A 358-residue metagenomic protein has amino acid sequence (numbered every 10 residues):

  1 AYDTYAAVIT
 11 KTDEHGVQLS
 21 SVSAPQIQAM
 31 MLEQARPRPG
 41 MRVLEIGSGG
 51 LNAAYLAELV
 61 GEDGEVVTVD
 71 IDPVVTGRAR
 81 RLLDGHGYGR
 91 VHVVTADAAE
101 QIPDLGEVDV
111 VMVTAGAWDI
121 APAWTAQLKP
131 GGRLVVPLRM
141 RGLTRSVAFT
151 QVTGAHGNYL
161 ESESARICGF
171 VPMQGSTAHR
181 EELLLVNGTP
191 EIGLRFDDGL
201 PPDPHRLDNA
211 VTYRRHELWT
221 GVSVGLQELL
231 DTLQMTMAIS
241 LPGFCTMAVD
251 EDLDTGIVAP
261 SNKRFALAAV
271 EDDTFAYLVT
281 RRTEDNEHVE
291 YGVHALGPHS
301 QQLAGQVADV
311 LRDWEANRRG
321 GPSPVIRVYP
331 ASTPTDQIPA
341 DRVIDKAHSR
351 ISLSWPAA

Functional and structural regions predicted by a protein language model:
A1-L44, N52-Y55, V75, G89-V91 (+2 more regions): Class I SAM-dependent transferase core
D13, G61, M140, G154 (+1 more regions): Acidic surface patches and DE-rich sequence motifs
R36-P122, A126-V135, R139-L143, V147: Conserved nucleotide-cofactor-binding alpha/beta core module
M112, W118-N262, I351-P356: Class I SAM-binding transferase module
Q151, V211-A358: C-terminal lobe and adjacent flexible extensions of AdoMet/dcAdoMet transferase-like proteins
